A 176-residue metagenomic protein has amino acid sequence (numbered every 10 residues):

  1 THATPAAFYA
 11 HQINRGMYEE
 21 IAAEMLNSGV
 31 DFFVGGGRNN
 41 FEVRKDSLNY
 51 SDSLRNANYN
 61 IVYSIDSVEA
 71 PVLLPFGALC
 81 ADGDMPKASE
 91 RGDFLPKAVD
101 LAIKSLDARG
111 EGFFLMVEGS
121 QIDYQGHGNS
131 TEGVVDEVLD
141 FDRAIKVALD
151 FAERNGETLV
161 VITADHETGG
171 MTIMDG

Functional and structural regions predicted by a protein language model:
T1-A3: Short, solvent-exposed turn/loop segments enriched in Gly/Ser/Thr/Pro and often Arg
P5-G176: A post-motif C-terminal structural segment
